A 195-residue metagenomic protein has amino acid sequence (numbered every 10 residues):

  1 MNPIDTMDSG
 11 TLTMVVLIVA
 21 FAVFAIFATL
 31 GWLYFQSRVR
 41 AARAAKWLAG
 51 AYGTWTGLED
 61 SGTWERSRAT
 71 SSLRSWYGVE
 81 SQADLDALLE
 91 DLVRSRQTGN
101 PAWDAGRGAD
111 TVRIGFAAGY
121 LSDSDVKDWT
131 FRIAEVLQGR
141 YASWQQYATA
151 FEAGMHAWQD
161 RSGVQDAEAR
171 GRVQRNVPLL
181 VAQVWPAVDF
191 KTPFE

Functional and structural regions predicted by a protein language model:
M1-L12: Short, strongly hydrophobic alpha-helical membrane anchors
V15-E195: Polar/charged low-complexity regulatory segments
